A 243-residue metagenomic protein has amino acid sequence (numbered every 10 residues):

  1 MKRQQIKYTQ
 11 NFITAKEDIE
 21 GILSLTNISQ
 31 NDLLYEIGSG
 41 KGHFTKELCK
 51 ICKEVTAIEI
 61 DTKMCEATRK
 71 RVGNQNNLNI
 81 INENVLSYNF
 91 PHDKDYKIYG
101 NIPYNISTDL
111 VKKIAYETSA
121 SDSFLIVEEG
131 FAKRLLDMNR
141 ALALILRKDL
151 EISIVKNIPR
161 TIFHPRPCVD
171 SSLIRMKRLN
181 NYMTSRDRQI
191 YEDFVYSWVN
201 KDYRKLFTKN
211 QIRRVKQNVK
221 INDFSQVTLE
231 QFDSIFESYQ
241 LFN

Functional and structural regions predicted by a protein language model:
M1-S197, L229-N243: Catalytic cores of RNA-modifying enzymes
Y203-N243: Conserved Class I S-adenosyl-L-methionine
